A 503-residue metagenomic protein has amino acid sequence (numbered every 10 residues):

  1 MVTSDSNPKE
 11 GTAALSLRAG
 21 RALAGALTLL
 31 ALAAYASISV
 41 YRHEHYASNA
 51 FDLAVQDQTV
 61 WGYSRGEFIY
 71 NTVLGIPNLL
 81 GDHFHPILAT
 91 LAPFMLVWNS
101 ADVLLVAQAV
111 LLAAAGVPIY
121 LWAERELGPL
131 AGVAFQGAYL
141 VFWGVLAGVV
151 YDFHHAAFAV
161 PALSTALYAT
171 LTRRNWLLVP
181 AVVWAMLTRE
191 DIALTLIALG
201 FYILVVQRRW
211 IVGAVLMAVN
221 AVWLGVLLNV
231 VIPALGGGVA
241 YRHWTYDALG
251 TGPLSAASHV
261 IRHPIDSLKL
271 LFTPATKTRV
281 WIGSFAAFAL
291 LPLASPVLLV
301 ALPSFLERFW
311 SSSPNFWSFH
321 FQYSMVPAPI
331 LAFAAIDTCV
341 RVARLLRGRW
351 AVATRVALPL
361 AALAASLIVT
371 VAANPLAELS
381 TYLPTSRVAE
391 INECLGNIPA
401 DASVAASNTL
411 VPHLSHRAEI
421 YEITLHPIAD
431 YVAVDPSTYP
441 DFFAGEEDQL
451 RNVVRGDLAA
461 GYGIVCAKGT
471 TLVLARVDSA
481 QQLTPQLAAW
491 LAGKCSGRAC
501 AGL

Functional and structural regions predicted by a protein language model:
M1-S37, E124, R209-V215: Start-transfer (signal-anchor) and selected internal transmembrane alpha helices of multi-pass inner/ER membrane
S4, T195-A221: Perimembrane helix-loop-helix junctions
A24-G25, A114-V141, V160-P161, L177: Transmembrane-helix signature of polytopic, membrane-embedded enzymes that assemble or transfer cell-envelope glycans
G25-L29, L130, M217-A221, V342-A373: Signature aromatic-anchored transmembrane alpha helix within multi-pass, membrane-resident enzymes that catalyze glycan
A34, I38, S48, D52 (+3 more regions): Membrane-lumen/periplasm interface segments of specific transmembrane helices in polyprenyl phosphate-linked
V55-L79, P86-I87: Extracytosolic helix-loop segments that constitute the early lumenal/periplasmic catalytic or substrate-binding loops
P118-L121, A138, V149, A157-A181 (+2 more regions): Specific aromatic-rich, kink-prone transmembrane helix
L299-R347: Hydrophobic/aromatic-rich transmembrane helices and adjacent perimembrane loops
